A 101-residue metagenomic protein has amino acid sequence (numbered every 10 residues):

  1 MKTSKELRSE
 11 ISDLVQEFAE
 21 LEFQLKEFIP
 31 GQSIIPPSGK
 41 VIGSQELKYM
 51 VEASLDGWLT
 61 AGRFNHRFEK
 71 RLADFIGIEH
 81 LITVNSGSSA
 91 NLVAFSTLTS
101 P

Functional and structural regions predicted by a protein language model:
M1-L59: N-terminal "arm"/small-domain region of PLP-dependent enzymes with the aminotransferase-like
R63-P101: Phosphate-binding glycine-rich loop
